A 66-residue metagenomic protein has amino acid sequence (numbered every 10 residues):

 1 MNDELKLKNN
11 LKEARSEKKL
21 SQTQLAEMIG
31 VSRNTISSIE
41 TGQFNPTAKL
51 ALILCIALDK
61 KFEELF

Functional and structural regions predicted by a protein language model:
M1-E17: A short, Lys/Arg-rich alpha-helix, primarily the initiator
N2, E64-F66: Short, charged recognition helix plus adjacent turn of helix-turn-helix-like nucleic-acid-binding domains
N9, K19-L20, P46-K49: Residue-level signal for the short linker/turn that defines the boundary of a DNA-recognition helix
S16, E27, I56: Alpha-helical residues within the helix-turn-helix
K19-S37: Short alpha-helical DNA-recognition segment
K49-E64: DNA major-groove recognition helix of helix-turn-helix/homeodomain DNA-binding modules
